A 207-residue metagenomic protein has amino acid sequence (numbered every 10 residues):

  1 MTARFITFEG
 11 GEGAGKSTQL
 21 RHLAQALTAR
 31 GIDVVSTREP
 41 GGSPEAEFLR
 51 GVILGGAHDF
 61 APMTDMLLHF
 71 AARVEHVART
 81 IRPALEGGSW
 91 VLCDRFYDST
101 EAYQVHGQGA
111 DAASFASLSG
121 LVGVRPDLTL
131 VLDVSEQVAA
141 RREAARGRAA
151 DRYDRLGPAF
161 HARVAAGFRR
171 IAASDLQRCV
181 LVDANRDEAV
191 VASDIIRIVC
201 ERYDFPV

Functional and structural regions predicted by a protein language model:
T2-F5: Pre-Walker A (Motif I) flank of P-loop NTPase domains
F8: Hydrophobic anchor at the beta1->P-loop junction of P-loop NTPases
G13: Walker A (P-loop) phosphate-binding loop of P-loop NTPases
K16: Conserved lysine of the Walker
Q19: Hydrophobic positions on the alpha1 helix immediately C-terminal to the Walker A/P-loop
H22-A24, Q137-V207: NTP-dependent small-molecule kinase module
I32-L121, D194: ATP-dependent small-molecule kinase phosphotransfer cores that center on conserved nucleotide phosphate-binding segments
S99-A166: A glycine- and Lys/Arg-enriched "phosphate-lid" helix/loop adjacent to the NTP-binding pocket of small-molecule kinases
